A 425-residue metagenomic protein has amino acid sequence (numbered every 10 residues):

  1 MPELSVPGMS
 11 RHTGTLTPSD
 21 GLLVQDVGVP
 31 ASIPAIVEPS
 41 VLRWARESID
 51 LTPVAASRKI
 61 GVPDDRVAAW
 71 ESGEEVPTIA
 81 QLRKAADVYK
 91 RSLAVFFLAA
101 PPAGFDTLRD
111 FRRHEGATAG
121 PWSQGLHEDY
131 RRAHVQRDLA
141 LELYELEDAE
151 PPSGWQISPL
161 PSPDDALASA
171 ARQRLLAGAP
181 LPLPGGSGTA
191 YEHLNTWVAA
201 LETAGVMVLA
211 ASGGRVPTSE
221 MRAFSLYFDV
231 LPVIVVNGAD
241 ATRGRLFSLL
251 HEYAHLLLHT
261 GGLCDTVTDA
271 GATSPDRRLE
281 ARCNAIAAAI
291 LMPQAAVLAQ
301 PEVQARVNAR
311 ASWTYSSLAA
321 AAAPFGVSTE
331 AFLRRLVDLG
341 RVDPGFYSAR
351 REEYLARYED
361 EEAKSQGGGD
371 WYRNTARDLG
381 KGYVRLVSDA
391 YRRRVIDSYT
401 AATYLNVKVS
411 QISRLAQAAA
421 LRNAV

Functional and structural regions predicted by a protein language model:
P2-V425: Active-site hotspot residues in diverse enzymes, especially metal/ion-binding acidic/histidine motifs
